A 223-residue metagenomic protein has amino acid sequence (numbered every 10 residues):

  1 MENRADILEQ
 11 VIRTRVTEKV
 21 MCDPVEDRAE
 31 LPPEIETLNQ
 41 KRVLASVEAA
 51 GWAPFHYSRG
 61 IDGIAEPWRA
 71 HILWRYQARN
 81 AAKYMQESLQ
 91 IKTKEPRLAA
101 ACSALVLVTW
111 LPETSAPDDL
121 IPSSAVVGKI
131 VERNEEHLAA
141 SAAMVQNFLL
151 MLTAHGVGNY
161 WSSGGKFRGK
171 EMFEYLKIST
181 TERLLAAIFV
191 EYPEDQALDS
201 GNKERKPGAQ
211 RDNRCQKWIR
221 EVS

Functional and structural regions predicted by a protein language model:
M1-A104, S223: N-terminal amphipathic, basic helical "cap/leader" segment at the start of enzyme domains
A50, V106, P112-T114, D119-P122 (+1 more regions): Small-aliphatic-rich amphipathic alpha-helix that forms the alpha element of a beta-alpha
R75-N80, P112-T114, E194: Short, charged/polar surface micro-motifs in flexible loops or helix N-caps
P96-L98, L176-G201: A glycine-rich helix N-cap at a beta->alpha junction
C102-A104, H155, A186: Generic beta-strand structural signal
L105-L107, A187-F189, K217-W218: Conserved hydrophobic/aromatic beta-strand scaffold that supports enzyme active sites
D199-S223: Phosphate/diphosphate-binding glycine-rich loops and adjacent basic-rich segments that engage nucleotide
